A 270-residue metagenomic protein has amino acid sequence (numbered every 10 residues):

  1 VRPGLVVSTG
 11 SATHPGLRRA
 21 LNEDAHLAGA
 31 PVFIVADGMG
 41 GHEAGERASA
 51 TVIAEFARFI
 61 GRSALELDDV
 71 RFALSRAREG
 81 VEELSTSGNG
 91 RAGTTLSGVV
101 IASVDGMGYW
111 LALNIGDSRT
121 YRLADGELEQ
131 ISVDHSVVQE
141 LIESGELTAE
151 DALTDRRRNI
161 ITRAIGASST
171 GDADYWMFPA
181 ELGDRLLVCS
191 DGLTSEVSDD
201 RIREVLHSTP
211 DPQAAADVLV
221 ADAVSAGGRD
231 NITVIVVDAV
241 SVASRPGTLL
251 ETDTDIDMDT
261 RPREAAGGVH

Functional and structural regions predicted by a protein language model:
V1-H270: PP2C/PPM-type serine/threonine phosphatase catalytic domain
